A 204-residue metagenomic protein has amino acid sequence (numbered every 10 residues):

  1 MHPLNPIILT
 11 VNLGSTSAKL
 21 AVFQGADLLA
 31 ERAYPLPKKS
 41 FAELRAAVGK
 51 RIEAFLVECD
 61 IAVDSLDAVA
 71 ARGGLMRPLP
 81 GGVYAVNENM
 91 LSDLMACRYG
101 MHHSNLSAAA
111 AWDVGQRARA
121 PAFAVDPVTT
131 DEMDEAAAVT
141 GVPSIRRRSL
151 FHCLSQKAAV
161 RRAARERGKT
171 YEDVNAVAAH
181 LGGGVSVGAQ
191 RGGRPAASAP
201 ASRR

Functional and structural regions predicted by a protein language model:
P6-V11, L66-A70, A176-H180: Short glycine-aspartate micro-motif
I8-R45: Short glycine-rich, Thr/Ser-proximal phosphate-binding strand/loop in the N-terminal lobe of ATP-dependent enzymes
G25-L28, G82-D93, V114, A120 (+2 more regions): A glycine- and small-aliphatic-rich helix-loop capping segment at beta-alpha/alpha-beta transitions that lines
A47-C59, A159: Short, well-ordered amphipathic alpha-helical segments that serve as non-catalytic structural scaffolds within diverse
A54-D67, E166-T170: Phosphate/pyrophosphate-binding loops at sites that engage ATP/ADP/AMP, CoA/4′-phosphopantetheine, polyphosphate
C59-N105, P121, T129-T140: Short beta-strand-loop/turn "lid" adjacent to the catalytic site in phosphate-handling enzymes
Y99-A159: Gly/Ser/Thr-rich active-site cleft segment
T140-R204: Glycine-rich phosphate-binding loop of actin/hexokinase-like ATP-binding domains
